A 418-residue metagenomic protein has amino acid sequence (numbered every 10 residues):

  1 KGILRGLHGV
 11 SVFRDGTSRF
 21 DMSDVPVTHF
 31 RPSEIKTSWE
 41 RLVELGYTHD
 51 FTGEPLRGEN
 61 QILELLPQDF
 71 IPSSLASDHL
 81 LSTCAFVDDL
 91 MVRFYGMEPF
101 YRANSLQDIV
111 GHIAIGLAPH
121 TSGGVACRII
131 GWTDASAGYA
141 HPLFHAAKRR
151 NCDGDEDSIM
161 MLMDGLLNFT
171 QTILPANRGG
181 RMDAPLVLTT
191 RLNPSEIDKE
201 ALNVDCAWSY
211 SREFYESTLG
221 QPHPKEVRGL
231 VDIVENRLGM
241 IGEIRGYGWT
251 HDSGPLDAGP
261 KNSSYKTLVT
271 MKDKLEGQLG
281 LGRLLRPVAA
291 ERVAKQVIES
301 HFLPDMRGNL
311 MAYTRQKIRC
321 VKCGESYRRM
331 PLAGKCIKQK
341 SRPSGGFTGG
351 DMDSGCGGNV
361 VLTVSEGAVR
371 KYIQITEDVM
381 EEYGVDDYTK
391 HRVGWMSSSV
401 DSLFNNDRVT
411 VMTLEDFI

Functional and structural regions predicted by a protein language model:
K1-I418: Conserved core architecture of multi-subunit DNA-directed RNA polymerases
